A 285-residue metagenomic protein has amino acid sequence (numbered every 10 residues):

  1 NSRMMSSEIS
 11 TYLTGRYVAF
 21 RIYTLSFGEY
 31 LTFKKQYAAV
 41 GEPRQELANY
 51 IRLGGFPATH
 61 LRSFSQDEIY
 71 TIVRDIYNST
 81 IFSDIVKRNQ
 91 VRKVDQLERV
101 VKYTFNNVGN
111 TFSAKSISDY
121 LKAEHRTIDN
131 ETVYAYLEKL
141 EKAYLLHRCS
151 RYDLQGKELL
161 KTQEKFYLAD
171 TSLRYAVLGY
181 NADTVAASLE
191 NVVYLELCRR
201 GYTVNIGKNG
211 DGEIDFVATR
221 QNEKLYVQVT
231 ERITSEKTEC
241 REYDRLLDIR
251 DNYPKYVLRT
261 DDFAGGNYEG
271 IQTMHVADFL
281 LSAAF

Functional and structural regions predicted by a protein language model:
N1-S7, V257-A264: Short, polar loop motifs at secondary-structure junctions
N1-T111: Interdomain motor-coupling "hinge/lid" segment immediately C-terminal to the ATP-binding subdomain of NTP-driven enzymes
Y17-R21, K255-V257, T273: Conserved beta-strand scaffold positions in the cores of enzyme catalytic domains, especially in NTP/NDP-utilizing
F64-K224: Accessory nucleic acid-recognition modules appended to NTPase machines
I206, N252-T260: Short, hydrophobic beta-strand segments that form beta-sheet elements in well-ordered domains
V229-T238: Short beta-strand-loop-alpha-helix junction that forms the active-site gateway of nucleic-acid-processing nucleases
D244-Y253: Arginine/glycine-rich "motif VI" loop of SF2 helicases in the C-terminal RecA-like domain
D262-F285: Domain-level recognition of nuclease-like catalytic cores that cleave nucleotide substrates
